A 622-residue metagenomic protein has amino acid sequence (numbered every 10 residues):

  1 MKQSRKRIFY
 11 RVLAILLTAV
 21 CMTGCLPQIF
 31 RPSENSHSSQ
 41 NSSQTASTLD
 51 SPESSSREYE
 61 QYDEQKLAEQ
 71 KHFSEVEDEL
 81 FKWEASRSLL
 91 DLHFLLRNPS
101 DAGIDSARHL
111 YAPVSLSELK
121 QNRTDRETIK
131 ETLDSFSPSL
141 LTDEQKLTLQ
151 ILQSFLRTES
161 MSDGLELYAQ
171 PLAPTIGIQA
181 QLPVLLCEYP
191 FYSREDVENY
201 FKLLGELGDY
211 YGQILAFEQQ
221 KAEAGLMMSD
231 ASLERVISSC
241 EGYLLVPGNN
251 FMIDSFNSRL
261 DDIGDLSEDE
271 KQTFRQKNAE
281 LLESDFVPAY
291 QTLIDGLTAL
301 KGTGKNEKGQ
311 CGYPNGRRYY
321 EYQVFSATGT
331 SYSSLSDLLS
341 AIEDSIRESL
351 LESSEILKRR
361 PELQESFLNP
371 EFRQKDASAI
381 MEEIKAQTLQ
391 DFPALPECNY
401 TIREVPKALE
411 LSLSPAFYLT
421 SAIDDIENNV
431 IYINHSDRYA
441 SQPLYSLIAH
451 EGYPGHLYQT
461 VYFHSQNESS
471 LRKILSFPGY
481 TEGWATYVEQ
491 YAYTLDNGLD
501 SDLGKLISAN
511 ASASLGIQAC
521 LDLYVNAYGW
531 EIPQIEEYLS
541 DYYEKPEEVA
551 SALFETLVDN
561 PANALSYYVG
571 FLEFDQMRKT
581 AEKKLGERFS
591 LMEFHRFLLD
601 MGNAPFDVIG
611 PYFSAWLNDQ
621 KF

Functional and structural regions predicted by a protein language model:
M1-Y59: Gram-positive cell-envelope targeting signals
D50-F622: N-terminal maturation segment of proteins
